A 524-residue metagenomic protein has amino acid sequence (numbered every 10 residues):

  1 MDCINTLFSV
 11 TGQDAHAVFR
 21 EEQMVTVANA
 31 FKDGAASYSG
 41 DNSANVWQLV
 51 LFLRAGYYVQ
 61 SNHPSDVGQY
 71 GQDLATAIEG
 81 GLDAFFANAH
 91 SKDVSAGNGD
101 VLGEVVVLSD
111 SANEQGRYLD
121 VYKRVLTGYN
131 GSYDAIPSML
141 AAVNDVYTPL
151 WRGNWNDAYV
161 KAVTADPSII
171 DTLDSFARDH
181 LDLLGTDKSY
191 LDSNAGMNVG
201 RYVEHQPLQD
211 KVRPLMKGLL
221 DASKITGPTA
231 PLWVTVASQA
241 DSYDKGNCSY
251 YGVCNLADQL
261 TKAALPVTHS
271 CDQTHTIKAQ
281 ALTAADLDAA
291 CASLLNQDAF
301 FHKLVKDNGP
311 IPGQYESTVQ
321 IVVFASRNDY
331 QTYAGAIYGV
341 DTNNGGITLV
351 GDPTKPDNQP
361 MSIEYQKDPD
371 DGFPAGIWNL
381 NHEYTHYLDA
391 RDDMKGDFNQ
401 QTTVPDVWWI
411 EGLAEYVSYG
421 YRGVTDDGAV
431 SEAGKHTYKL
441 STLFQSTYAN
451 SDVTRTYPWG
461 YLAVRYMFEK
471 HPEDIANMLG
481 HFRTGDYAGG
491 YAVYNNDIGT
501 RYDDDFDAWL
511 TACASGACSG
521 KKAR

Functional and structural regions predicted by a protein language model:
M1-E22, Y38-D41, D174-M361, L443-Y457 (+4 more regions): Non-catalytic architectural context of zinc metalloproteases
M1-S249: Non-catalytic all-alpha helical scaffold/repeat segments
L53, S61-G68, I277-L282, P405 (+1 more regions): Extended, non-catalytic scaffold segments that flank or surround catalytic motifs
Q69-A75, P214-L219, D427-K435, E473-G490: Short alpha-helical "patches" and their helix-cap loops
L119, I136-L140, N144-R152, D157-V160 (+4 more regions): Catalytic domains of carbohydrate-active enzymes that cleave complex glycans
S168, A289-A292, N296, A375 (+8 more regions): Extracytoplasmic/secreted proteins, especially bacterial periplasmic and envelope-associated proteins
G351-V430: Zinc-dependent metallopeptidase catalytic helix centered on the HExxH motif and its immediate flanking segment
V404-D474, R524: Metalloprotease/metallohydrolase-associated module, dominated by Zn2+-dependent proteases
